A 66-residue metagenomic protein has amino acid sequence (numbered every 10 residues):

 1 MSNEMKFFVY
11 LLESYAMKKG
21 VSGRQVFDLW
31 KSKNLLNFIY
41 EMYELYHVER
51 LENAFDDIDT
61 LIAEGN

Functional and structural regions predicted by a protein language model:
M1-F7, Y40-L51: Charged, low-complexity, helix/coiled-coil-prone segments
M1-Q25: N-terminal acidic leader/helix
E4, K18, N37, E64-G65: Mixed-charge, low-complexity intrinsically disordered regions
K6, R24-Q25, K33, E49-D56: Generic alpha-helical secondary structure signal
F8-V9, D28, I39, D56: Compositionally biased, low-structure terminal segments
L11-L12, K31, D59: Prokaryotic Sec-type signal peptides and long signal-anchor helices with extended Leu/Ile/Val-rich h-regions
A16-W30, N34-Y43: Amphipathic, hydrophobic secondary-structure cores in small proteins
Y43-N66: Long, compositionally biased
